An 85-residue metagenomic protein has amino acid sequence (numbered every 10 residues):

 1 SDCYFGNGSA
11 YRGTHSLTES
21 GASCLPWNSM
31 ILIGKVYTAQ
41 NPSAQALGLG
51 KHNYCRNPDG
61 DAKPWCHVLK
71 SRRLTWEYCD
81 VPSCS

Functional and structural regions predicted by a protein language model:
S1-P64, V68: Folded, disulfide-stabilized extracellular/luminal domains of secretory-pathway proteins
S20-G21, R73-S85: Short, disulfide-bonded extracellular cysteine-rich repeat modules
